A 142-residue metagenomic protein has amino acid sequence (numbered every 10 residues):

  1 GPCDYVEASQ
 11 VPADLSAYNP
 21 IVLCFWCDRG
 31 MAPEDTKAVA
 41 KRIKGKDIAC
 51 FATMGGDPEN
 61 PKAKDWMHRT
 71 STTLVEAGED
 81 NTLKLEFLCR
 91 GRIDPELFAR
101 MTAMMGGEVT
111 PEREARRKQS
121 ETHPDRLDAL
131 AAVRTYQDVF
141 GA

Functional and structural regions predicted by a protein language model:
G1-A13: A short, well-structured beta->alpha microelement
P2-D4, Y18-L23, D28-A142: FMN-binding flavodoxin-like domain, especially the glycine-rich phosphate-binding loop
